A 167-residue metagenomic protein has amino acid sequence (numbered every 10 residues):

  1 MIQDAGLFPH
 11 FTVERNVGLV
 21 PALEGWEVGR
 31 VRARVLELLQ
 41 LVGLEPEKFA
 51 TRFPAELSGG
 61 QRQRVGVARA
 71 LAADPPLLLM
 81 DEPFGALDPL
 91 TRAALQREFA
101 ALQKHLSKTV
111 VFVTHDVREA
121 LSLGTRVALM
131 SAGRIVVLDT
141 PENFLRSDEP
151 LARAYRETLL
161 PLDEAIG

Functional and structural regions predicted by a protein language model:
E14-A22, R32, L36: Short helical segment in ABC ATPase nucleotide-binding domains corresponding to the A-loop/adjacent helical element
G29-K48: Conserved ABC ATPase "signature" region
R52-L57, Q61: Conserved ABC ATPase signature
A73: Conserved signature/switch motifs of ABC ATPase nucleotide-binding domains
L78-D81: Catalytic Walker B motif of ABC-type/P-loop ATPase nucleotide-binding domains
S107-V113: Conserved H-loop
A132-G133: Conserved ABC ATPase "signature" C-loop
L138-D139: ABC ATPase "signature
